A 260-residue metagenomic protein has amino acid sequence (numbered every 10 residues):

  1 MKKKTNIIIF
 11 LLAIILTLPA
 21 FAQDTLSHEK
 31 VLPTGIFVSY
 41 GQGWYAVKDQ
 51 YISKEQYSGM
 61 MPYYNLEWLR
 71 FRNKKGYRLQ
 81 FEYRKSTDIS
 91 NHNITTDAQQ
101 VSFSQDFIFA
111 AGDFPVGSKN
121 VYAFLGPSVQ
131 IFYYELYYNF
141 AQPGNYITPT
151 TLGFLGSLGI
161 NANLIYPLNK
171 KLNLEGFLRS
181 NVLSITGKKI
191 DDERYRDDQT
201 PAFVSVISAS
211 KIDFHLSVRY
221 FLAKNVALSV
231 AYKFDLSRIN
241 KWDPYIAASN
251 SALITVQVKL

Functional and structural regions predicted by a protein language model:
M1-P33, L260: Cleavable N-terminal export/targeting peptides
A22-R78, S86-D88, Q257-K259: Short glycine/proline- and aromatic-enriched beta-strand/turn motifs that initiate or cap beta-hairpins
T34, Q56-Y64, K75, T95-F103 (+4 more regions): Residues that define the transmembrane beta-barrel architecture of outer-membrane proteins
I36-W44, L79-T87, L125-Y133, G176-V182 (+1 more regions): Transmembrane beta-barrel strands of outer-membrane/channel proteins
Y40, P62-R72, F103-D113, P127-I131 (+4 more regions): Residues on the lipid-exposed face of transmembrane beta-strands in outer-membrane beta-barrel proteins
V47-Q56, S86-D97, P143-T150, T200-V204 (+1 more regions): Extracellular loop and loop/strand-boundary signature of outer-membrane beta-barrel proteins
R72-R78, P115, L168-L174, K224-V230: Repeated loop/turn-to-beta-strand initiation elements of outer-membrane beta-barrel proteins
L136-N225, L236, L260: Outer-membrane beta-barrel transmembrane domain signature
